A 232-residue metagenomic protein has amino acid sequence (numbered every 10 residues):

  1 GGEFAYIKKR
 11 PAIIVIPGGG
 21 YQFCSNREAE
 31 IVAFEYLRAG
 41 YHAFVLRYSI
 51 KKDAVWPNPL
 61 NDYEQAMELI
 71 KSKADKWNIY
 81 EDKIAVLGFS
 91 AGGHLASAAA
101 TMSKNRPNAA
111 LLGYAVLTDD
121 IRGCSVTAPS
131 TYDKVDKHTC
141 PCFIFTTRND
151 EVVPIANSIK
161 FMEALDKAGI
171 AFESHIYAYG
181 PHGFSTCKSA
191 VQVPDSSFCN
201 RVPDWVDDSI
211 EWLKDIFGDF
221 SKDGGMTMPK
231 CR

Functional and structural regions predicted by a protein language model:
K9-G18: Short beta-strand element of the alpha/beta-hydrolase
G20-C24, A43, L69: Serine-hydrolase catalytic-loop signature spanning alpha/beta hydrolases and amidase-signature enzymes
S25-F44: Short amphipathic alpha-helix adjacent to the substrate-entry channel of hydrolases
P57, E64-K137, M226-C231: Primarily recognizes the serine-hydrolase "nucleophile elbow" in alpha/beta-hydrolase and SGNH/GDSL folds
H138, I144-T146, D150: Short beta-strand/loop motif that positions the catalytic acidic residue of the alpha/beta-hydrolase fold
R148-E151, Y179-P181: Acidic beta-to-alpha connecting loop that harbors the catalytic carboxylate
E151-K160: Conserved alpha/beta-hydrolase "acid-adjacent" motif
D166-R232: C-terminal catalytic histidine-bearing segment of alpha/beta-hydrolase fold enzymes
